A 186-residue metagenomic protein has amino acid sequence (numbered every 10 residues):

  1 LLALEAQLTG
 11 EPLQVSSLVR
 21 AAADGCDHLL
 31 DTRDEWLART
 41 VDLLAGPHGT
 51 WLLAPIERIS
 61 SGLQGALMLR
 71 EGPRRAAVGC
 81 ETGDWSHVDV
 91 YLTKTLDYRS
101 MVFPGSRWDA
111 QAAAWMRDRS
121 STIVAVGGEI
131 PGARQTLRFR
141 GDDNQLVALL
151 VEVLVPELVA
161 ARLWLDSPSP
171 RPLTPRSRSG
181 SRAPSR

Functional and structural regions predicted by a protein language model:
L1-R186: A SIS-like phosphosugar-recognition module
